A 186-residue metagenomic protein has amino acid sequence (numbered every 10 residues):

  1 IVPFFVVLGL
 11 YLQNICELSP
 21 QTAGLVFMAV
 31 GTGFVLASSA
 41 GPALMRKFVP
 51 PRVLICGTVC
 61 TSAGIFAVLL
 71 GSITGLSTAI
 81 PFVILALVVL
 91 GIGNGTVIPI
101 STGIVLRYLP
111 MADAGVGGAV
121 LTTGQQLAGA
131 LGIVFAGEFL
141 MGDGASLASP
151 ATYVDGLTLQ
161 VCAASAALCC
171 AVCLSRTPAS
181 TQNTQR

Functional and structural regions predicted by a protein language model:
I1-S180: 12-transmembrane solute porter fold
S180-R186: Short, charged juxtamembrane terminal tails flanking transmembrane helices
